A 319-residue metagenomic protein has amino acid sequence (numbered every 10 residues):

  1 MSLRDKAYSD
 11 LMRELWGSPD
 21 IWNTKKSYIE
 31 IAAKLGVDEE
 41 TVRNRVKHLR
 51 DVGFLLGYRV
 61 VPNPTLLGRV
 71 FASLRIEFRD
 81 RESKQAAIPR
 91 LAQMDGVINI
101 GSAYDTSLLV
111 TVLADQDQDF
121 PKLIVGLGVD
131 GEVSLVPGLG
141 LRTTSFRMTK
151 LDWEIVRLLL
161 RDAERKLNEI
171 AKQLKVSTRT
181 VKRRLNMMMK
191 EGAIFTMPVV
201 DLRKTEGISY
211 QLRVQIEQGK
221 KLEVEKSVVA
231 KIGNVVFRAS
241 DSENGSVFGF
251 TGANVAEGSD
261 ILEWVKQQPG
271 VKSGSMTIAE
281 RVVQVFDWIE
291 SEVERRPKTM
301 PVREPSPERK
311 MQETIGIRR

Functional and structural regions predicted by a protein language model:
M1-R319: A compositional/biophysical signature of low hydrophobicity enriched in polar/charged and small residues
